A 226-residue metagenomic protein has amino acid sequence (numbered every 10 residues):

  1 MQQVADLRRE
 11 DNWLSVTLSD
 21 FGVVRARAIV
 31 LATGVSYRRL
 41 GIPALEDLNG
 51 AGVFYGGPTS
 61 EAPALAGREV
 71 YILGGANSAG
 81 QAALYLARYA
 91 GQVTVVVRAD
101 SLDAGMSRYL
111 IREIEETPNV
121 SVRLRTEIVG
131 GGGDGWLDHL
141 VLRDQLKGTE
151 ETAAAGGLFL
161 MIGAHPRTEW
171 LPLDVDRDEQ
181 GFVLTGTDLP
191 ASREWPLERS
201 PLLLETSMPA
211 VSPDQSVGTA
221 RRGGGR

Functional and structural regions predicted by a protein language model:
M1-L18, V23-A26, R88-E198: A Rossmann-like FAD-binding core segment of flavoenzymes
M1-S19, V23-I29, T33-G57: Glycine/small-residue-rich loop that forms an oxyanion/phosphate-binding "nest" at active or ligand-binding sites
L31-A32, I72, L160: Redox-cofactor binding/interface segments in oxidoreductases and associated redox assembly factors
V35-Y37, A76-S78, G218-T219: Residue-level detector of alpha-helix initiation sites
G41, E46-A64, I162-R222: FAD-site-proximal beta/loop scaffold in flavoenzymes
A66-G91: Rossmann-like NAD(P)H-binding beta-loop-alpha module
G75, R98-D100, S216: Cofactor-binding loop segments of dinucleotide-utilizing enzymes, especially the Rossmann-like FAD- and NAD(P)+-binding
G224-R226: An active-site-proximal "capping" alpha-helix that borders the catalytic cofactor pocket
